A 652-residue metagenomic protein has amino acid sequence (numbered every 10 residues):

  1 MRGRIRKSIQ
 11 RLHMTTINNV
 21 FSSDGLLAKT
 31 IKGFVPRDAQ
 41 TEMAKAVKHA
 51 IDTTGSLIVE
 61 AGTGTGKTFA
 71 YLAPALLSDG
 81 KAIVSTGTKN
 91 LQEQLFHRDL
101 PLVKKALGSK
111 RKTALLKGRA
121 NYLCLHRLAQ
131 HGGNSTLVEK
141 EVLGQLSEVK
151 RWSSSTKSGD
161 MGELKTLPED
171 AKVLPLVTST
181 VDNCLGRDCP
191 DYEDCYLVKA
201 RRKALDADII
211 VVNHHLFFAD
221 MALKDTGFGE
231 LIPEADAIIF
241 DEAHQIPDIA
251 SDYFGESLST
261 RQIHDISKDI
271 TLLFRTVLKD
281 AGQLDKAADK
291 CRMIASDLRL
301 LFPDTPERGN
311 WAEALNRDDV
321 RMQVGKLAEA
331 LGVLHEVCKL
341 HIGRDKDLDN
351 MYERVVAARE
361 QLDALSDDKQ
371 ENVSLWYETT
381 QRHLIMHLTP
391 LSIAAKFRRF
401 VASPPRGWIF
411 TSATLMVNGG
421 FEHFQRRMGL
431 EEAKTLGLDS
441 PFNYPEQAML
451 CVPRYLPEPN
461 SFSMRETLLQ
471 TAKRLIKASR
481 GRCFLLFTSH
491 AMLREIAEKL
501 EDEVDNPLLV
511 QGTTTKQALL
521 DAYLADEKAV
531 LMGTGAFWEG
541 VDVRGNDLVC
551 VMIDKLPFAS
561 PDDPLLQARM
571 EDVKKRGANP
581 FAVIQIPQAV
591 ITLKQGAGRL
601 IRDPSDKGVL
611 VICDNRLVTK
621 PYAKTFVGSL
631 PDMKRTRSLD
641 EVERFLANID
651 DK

Functional and structural regions predicted by a protein language model:
R2-T30, G80-D208, H215, I270 (+5 more regions): A substrate-engagement module of RecA-like helicase motors
L12-V59: Conserved pre-motif I regulatory segment
K48-H49, T68-K81, R98-V103: Walker A/P-loop NTP-binding motif
L77, N90-E93, R98-P101, V181-A328 (+1 more regions): Signature of the SF2 helicase/ATPase Hel1-core->accessory helical subdomain module
A82-T88, F410-T411, G481-T488, V611-C613: Conserved RecA-like ASCE P-loop NTPase motor core of nucleic-acid helicases/translocases
P175-I210, M221-F228, V333-L456, S463-Q470 (+3 more regions): A contiguous, basic/glycine-rich beta-loop/short-helix subdomain that forms a polymer-engagement track
P453-S463, T513-V618: Conserved RecA-like P-loop NTPase helicase motor core
T488-G512: Conserved helicase motor "Helicase C" RecA-like lobe of SF1/SF2 P-loop NTPases
